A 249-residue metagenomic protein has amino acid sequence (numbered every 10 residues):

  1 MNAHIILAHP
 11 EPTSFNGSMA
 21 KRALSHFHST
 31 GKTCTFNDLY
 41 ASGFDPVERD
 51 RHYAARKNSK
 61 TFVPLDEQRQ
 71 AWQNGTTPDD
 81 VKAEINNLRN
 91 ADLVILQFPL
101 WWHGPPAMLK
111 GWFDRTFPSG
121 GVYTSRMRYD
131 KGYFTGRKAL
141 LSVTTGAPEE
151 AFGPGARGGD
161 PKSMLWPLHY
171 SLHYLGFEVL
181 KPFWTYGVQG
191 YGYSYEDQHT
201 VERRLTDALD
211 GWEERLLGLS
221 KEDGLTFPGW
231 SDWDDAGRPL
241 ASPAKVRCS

Functional and structural regions predicted by a protein language model:
M1-F98, H103-G121, E202-S249: N-terminal beta1-alpha1-beta2 submodule of the flavodoxin-like/Rossmannoid cofactor-binding fold
C34, V179-L180: Hydrophobic anchor at the start of a short beta-strand that flanks the dinucleotide cofactor-binding loop
S42-D45, V188-G192: A short acidic, often aromatic-flanked loop/helix-cap motif at beta-alpha or helix-coil junctions that lines enzyme
H103-P105, P148-A151, Y191-G192: Short, well-ordered, mixed-charge alpha-helical segments that flank or form enzyme active sites
Y123-E178: Short, glycine-/small-residue-rich phosphate/pyrophosphate-handling segment
E150-K162, S194-L216: Short, electropositive alpha-helical surface patch
P182-T185: Beta-strand-loop-alpha "switch" segments that mediate conformational coupling across diverse proteins
